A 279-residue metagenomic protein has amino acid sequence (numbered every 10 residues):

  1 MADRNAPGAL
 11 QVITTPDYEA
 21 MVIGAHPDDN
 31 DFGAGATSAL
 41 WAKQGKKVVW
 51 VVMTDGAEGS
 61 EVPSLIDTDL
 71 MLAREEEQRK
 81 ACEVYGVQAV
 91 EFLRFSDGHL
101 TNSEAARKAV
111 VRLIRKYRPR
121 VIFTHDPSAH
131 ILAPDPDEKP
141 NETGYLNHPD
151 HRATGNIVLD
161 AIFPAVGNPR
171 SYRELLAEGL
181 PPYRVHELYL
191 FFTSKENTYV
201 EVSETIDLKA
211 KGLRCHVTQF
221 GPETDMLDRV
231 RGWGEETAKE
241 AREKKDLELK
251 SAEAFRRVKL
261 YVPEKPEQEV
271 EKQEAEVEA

Functional and structural regions predicted by a protein language model:
M1-M21, S103-A279: Metal-dependent de-N-acetylase/amidase catalytic core
M1-R120, R256, A275-E276: Active-site rim/loop-helix segments in enzyme catalytic domains that contact anionic ligands
